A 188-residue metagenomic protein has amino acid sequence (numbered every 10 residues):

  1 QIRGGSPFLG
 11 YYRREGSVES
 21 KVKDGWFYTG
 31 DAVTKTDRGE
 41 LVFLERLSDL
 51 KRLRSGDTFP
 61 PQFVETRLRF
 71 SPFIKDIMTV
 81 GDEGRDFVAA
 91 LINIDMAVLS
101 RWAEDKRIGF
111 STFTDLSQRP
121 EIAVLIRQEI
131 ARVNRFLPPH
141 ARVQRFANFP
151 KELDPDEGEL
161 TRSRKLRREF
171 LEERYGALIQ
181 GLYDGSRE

Functional and structural regions predicted by a protein language model:
Q1-L53: Conserved ATP-binding/catalytic segment of the ANL
L9-G16, A97-D105: Cytochrome P450 core scaffold surrounding the K-helix E-X-X-R motif and the conserved "meander" helix-loop region
G30-A32, D37, S71-V98: C-terminal boundary motif of the adenylate-forming
K51, D76-M78, W102, A123 (+1 more regions): Conserved C-terminal "lid"/linker of ANL adenylate-forming enzymes
R54-F59: Short, surface-exposed ligand-recognition loops at beta-strand->loop->(often short) alpha-helix junctions that present
F63-F70: Short amphipathic alpha-helix segments
S100-R119: A solvent-exposed, charged loop/short amphipathic helix patch at secondary-structure junctions
